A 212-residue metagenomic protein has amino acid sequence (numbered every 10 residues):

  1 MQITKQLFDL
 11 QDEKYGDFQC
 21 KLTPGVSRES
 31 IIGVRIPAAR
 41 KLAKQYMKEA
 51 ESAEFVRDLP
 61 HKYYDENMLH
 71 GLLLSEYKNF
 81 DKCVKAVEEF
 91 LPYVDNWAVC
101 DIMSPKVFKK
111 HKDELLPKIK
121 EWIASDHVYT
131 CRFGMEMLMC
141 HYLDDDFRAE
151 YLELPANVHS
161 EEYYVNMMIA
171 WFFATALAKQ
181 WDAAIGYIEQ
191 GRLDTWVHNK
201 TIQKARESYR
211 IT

Functional and structural regions predicted by a protein language model:
M1-T212: Alpha-helical scaffold domains
